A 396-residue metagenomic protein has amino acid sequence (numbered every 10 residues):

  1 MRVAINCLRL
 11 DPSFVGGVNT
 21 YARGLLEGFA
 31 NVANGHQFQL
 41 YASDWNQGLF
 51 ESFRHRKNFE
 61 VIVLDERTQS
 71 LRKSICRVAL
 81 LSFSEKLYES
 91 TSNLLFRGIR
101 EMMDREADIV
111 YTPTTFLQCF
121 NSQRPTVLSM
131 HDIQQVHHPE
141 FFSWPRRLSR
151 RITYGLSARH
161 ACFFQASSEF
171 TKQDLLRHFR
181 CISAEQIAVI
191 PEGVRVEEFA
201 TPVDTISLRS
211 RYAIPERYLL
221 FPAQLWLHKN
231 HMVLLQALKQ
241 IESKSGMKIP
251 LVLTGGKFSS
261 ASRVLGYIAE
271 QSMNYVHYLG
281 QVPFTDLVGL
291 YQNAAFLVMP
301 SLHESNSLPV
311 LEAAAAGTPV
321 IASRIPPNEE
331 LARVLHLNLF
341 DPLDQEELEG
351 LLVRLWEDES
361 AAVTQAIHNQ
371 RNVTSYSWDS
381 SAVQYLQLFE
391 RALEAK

Functional and structural regions predicted by a protein language model:
M1-K396: Carbohydrate transferase catalytic cores enriched for Leloir-type hexosyltransferases
